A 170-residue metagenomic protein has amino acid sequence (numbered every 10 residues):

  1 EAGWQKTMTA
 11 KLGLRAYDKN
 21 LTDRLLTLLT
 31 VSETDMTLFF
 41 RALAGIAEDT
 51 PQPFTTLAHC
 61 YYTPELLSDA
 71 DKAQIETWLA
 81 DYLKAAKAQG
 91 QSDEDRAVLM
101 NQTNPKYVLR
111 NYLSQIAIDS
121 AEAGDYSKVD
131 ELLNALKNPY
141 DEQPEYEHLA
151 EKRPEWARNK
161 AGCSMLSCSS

Functional and structural regions predicted by a protein language model:
E1-S170: Regulatory N- and C-terminal appendages and interdomain linkers associated with kinase/kinase-like NTP transferase
